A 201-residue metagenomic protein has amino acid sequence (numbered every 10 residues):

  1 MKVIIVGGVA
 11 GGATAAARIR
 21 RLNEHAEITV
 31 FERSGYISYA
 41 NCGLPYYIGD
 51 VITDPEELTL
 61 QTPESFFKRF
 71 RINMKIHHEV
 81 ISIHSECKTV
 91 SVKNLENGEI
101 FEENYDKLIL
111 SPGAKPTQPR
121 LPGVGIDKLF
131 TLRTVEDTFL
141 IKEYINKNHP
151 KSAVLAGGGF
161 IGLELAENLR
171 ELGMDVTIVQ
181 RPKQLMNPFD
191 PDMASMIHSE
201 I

Functional and structural regions predicted by a protein language model:
M1-H77, N168-D192: Beta1-alpha1 glycine-rich phosphate/pyrophosphate-binding loop at the start of Rossmann-like nucleotide-binding domains
M1-I4, E64-A156: FAD-binding core/adjacent interface of flavoenzyme oxidoreductases
G7-G12, G113, G157-G162: Conserved phosphate-binding and hydrolysis motifs of nucleotide-dependent enzymes
G12, I37, I83, T89 (+4 more regions): Flexible, glycine-rich phosphate/dinucleotide-binding loops and adjacent beta-alpha linkers at cofactor/substrate
A15-A16, A40, S85, P119-L121 (+1 more regions): Short glycine-/acidic-enriched loop or helix-start segments at secondary-structure transitions that form or flank
I19, I28, V80, V90 (+5 more regions): Hydrophobic packing within well-folded, soluble alpha/beta domains
L58-T59, F101, I161, M193: Residue-level preference for nonpolar/small residues embedded in alpha-helices
D127-I201: Predominantly flavin-linked oxidoreductase catalytic cores and closely associated redox partners
